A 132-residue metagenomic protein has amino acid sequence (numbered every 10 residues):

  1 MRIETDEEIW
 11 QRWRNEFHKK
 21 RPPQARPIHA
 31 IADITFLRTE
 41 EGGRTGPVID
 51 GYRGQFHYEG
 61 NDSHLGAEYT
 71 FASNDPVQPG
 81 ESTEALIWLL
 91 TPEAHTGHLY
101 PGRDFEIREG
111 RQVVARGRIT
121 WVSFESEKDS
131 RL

Functional and structural regions predicted by a protein language model:
R2-L132: C-terminal effector/interaction modules appended to NTPase cores
